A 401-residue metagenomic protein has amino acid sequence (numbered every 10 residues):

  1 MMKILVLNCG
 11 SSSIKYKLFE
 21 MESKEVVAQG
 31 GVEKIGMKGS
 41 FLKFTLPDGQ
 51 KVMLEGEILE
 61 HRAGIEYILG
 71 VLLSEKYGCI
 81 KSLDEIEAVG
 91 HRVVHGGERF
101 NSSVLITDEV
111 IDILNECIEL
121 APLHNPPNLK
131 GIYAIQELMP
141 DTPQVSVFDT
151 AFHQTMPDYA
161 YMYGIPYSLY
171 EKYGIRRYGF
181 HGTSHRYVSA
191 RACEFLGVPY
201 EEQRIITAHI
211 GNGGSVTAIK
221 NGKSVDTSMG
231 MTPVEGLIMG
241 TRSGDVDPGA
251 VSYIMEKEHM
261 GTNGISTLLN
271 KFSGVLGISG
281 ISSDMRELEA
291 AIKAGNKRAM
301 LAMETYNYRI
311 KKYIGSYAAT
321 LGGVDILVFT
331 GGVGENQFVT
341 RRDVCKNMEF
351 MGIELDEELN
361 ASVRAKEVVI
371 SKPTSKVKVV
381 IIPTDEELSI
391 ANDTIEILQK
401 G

Functional and structural regions predicted by a protein language model:
I4, S13-I58: Short glycine-rich, Thr/Ser-proximal phosphate-binding strand/loop in the N-terminal lobe of ATP-dependent enzymes
G10, H91-V94, I210, V324 (+1 more regions): Glycine-rich beta-strand-to-loop/alpha-helix junction loops that act as flexible
V71-I86, A192-P199, I314-D325: Phosphate/pyrophosphate-binding loops at sites that engage ATP/ADP/AMP, CoA/4′-phosphopantetheine, polyphosphate
L72, K76-H124, V145, F152-A160: Short beta-strand-loop/turn "lid" adjacent to the catalytic site in phosphate-handling enzymes
F152-K257: Glycine-rich phosphate-binding loop of actin/hexokinase-like ATP-binding domains
K220, D226-G261, T267, G331-S362: Catalytic phosphate/nucleotide-handling subdomain of diverse soluble enzymes
T267, G274-I278, M285-T320: Adenine-nucleotide phosphate-binding core of ATP-dependent small-molecule kinases
M300, E304-T320, V324, V328 (+1 more regions): Internal helix-turn-beta structural module
